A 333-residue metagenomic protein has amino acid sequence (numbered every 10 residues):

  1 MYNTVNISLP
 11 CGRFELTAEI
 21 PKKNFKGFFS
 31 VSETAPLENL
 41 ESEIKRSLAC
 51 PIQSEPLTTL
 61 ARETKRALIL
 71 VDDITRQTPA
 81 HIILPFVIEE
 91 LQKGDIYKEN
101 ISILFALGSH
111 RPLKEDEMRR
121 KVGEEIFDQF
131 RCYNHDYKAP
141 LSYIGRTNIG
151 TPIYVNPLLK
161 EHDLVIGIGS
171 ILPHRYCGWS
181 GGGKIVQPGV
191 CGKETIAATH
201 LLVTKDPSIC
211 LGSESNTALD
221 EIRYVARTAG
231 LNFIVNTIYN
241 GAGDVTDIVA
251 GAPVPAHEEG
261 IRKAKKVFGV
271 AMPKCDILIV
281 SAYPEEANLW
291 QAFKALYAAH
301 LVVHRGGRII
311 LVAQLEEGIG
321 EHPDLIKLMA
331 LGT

Functional and structural regions predicted by a protein language model:
M1-S47: N-terminal amphipathic/basic leader segments beginning at the initiator methionine
I52-L68, K93-K98, A229, G269-D276 (+1 more regions): Glycine-rich phosphate/diphosphate-binding loops that line cofactor/substrate pockets in enzymes
R66-Q77, S102-G108, L278-S281: Short glycine-rich or small-residue beta-strand-to-loop segments that form or flank ligand, phosphate, metal/Fe-S
Q77-I96, A292-V302: Histidine-anchored nucleotide/phosphate-binding helix
E99-S109, R308-Q314: Short internal beta-strands
L113-W179: An acidic, phosphate/nucleotide-engaging active-site surface
I209-E285: Membrane-embedded hairpin module used as a gating/binding unit in multi-pass transport and secretion proteins
L289-T333: C-terminal catalytic subdomain
